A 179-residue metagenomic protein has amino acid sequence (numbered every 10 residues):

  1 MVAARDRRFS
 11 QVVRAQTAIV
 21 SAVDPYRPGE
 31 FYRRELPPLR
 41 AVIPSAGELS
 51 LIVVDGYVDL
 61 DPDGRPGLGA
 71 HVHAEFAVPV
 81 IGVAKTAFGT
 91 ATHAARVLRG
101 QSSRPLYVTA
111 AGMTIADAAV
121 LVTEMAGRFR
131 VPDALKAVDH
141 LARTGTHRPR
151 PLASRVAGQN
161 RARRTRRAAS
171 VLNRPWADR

Functional and structural regions predicted by a protein language model:
M1, P66-G69, A95-R96: Short, glycine/charged-enriched secondary-structure capping and boundary segments
M1-S10: Acidic, metal-ligating active-site segments
R14-E30, L36-A46, L51, L60 (+2 more regions): C-terminal binding/interaction regions
E35, L39, R65-L68: Amphipathic coiled-coil/heptad-repeat helices and related helical stalk/stem segments that mediate oligomerization
S50, V78-P79: Generic beta-strand structural signal
D55-G56: Short glycine-centered, acidic/aromatic-flanked micro-motifs in structured strand/loop junctions that mark active-site
L60-F76: Short Gly/Thr/Asp-enriched flexible loops that form oxyanion-binding sites at enzyme active sites
I81-V83: Generic beta-sheet signal
